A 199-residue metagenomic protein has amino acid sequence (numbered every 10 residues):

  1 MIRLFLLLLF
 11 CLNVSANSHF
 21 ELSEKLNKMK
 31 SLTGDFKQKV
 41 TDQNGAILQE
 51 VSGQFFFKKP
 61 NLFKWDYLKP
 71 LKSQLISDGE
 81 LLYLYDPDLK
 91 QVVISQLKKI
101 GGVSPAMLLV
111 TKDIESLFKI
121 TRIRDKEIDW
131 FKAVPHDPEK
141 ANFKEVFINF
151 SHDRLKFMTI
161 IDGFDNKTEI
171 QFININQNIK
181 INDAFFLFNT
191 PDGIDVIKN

Functional and structural regions predicted by a protein language model:
L4-N13: Sec-dependent N-terminal signal peptides
N17-D42, A46-L48, I76, L84-N142 (+1 more regions): Flexible, processing/modification-adjacent segments and terminal tails in exported/periplasmic/extracellular proteins
K28, F57-K59, K69, H152 (+1 more regions): Short loop/turn positions at the edges of beta-strands in beta-sheet-rich folds
L32-Q38, V51-F55, F63-W65: One face of beta-strands
Q38-D42, K59-N61, Y67-L71, P135-D137 (+2 more regions): Short, well-ordered turn and helix-capping elements at secondary-structure junctions
Q54-V103, T168: An acidic-aromatic
V93, E115-N199: Gly/Pro-enriched, hydrophobic low-complexity segments that function as extracytoplasmic propeptides/linkers
